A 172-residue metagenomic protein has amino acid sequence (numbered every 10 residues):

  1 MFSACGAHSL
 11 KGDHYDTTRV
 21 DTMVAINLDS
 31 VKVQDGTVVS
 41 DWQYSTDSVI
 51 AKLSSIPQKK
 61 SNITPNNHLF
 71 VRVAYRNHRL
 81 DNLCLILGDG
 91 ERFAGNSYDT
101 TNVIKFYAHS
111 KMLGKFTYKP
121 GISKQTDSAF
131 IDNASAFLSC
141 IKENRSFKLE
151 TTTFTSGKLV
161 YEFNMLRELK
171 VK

Functional and structural regions predicted by a protein language model:
M1-S3: Sec-dependent bacterial lipoprotein signal peptides
G6-K172: A generic "folded-domain core" signal
